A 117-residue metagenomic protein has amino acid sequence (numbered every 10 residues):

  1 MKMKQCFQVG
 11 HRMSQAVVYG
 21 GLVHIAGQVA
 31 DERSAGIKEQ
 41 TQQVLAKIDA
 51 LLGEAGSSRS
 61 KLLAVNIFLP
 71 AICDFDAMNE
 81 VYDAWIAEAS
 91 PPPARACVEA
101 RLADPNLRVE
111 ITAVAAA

Functional and structural regions predicted by a protein language model:
M1-L63, L69-A117: N-terminal presequence-like segments and the immediate start of the first folded domain
